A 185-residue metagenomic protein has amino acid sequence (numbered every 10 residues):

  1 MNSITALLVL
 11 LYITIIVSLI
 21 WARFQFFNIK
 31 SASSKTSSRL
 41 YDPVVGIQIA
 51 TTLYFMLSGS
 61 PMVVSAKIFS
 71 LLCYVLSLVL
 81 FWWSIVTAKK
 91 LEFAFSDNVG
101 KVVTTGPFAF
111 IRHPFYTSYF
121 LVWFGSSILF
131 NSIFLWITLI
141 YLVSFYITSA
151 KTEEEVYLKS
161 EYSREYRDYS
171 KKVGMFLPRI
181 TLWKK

Functional and structural regions predicted by a protein language model:
M1-K101, V122-K185: Membrane-anchoring alpha-helices and their flanking helix-loop junctions
S96-S118: Active-site-proximal inter-transmembrane loops
